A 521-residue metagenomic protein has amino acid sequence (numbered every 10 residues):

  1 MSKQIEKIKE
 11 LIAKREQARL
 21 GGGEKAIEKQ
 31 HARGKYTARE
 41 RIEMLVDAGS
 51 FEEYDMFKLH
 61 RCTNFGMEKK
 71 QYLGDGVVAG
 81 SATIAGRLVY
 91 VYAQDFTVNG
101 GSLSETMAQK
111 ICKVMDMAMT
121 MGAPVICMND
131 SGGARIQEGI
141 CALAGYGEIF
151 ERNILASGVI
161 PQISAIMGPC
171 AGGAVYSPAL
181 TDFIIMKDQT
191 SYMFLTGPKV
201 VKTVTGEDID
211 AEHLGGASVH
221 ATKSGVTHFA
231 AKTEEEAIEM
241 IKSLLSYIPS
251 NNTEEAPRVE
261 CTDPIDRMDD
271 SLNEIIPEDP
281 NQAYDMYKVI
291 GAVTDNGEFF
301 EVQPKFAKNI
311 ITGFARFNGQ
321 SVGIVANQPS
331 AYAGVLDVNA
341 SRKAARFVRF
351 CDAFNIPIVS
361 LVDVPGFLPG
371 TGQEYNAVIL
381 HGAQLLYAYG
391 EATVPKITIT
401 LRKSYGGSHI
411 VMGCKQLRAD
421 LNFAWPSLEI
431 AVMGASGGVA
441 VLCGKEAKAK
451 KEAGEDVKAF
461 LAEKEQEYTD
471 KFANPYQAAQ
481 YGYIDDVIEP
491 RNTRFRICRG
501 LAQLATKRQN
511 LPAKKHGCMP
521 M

Functional and structural regions predicted by a protein language model:
M1-M521: Ligand-binding clefts of soluble mixed alpha/beta catalytic domains
